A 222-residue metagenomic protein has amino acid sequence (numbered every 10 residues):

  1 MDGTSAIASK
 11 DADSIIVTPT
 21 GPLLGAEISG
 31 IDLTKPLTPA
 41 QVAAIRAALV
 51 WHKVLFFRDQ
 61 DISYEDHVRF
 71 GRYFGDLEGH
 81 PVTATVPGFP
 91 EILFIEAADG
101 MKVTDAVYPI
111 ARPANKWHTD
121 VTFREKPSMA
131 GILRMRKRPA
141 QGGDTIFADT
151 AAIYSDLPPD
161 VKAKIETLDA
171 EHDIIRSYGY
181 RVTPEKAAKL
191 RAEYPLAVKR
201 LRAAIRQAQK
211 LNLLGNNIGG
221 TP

Functional and structural regions predicted by a protein language model:
D2-P222: Non-heme Fe(II) oxygenase catalytic core, chiefly the N-lobe of the double-stranded beta-helix
